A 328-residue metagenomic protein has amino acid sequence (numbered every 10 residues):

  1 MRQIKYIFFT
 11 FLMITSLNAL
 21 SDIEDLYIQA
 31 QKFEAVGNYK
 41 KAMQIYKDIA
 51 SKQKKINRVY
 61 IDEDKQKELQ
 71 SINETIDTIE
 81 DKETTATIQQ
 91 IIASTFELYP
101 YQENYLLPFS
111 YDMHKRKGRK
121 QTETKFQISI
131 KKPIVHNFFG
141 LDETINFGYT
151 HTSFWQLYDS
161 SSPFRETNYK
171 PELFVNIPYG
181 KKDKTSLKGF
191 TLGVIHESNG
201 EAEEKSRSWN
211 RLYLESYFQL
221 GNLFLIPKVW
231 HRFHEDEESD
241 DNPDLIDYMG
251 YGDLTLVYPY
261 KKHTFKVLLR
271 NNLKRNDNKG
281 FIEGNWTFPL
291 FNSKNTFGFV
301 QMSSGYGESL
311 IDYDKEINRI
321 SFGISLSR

Functional and structural regions predicted by a protein language model:
M1-T84: Cleavable N-terminal export/targeting peptides
F33, F96-K117, Q121, V135-P259 (+4 more regions): Outer-membrane pore/translocation modules
A35-G37, I45, K52-K55, S198 (+3 more regions): Intrinsically disordered, low-complexity linker/tail regions enriched in polar/charged residues
K55-T122: Basic/polar, acidic-poor N-terminal "presequence/leader" segments that form or can form short amphipathic helices
F126: Gly/Thr-rich phosphate-binding loop signature of adenosyl cofactor/nucleotide-binding cores
T264-L290: Glycine/small-residue-rich hydrophobic helix-like segments
P289-K294, M302: Long, low-complexity hydrophobic alpha-helices enriched in A/L/V/I and glycine
V300, I317-R328: Outer-membrane beta-barrel "beta-signal"
